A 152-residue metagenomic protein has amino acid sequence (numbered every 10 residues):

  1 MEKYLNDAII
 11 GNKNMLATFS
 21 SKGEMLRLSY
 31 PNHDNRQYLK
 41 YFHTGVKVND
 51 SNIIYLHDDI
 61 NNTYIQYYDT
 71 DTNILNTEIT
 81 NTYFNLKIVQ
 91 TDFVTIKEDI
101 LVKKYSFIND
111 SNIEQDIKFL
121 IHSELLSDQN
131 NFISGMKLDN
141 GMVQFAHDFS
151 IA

Functional and structural regions predicted by a protein language model:
M1-A152: Terminal accessory carbohydrate-recognition/targeting modules of carbohydrate-active enzymes
